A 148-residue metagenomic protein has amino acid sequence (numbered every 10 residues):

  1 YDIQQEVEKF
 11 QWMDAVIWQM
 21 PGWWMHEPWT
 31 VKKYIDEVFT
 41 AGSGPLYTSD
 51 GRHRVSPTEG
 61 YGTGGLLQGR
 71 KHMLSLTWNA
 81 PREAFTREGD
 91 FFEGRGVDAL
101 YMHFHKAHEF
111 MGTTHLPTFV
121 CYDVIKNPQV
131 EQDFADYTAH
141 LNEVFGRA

Functional and structural regions predicted by a protein language model:
D2-F104: Helix-loop-strand module that forms the ligand-binding subsite of alpha/beta enzymes
E83-A148: Glycine-rich phosphate/pyrophosphate-binding loop and the adjoining helix
